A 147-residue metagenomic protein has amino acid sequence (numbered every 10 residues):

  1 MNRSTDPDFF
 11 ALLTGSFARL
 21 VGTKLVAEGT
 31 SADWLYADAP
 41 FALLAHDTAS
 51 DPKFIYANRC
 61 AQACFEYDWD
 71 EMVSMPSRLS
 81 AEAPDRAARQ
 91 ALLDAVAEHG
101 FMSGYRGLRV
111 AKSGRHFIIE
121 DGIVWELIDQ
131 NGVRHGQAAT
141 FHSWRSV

Functional and structural regions predicted by a protein language model:
M1-A27: Short, low-complexity N-terminal regulatory "tails/caps" that precede and couple sensory modules
L25-E28, A88-Q90: Short Pro/Gly-enriched beta-strand edge/turn motifs at strand-loop
G29-D33: Short alpha-helical capping/linker elements at sensor-output junctions, especially the PAS-family N-cap and C-terminal
W34-V147: Sensory/regulatory domains in signal-transduction proteins
